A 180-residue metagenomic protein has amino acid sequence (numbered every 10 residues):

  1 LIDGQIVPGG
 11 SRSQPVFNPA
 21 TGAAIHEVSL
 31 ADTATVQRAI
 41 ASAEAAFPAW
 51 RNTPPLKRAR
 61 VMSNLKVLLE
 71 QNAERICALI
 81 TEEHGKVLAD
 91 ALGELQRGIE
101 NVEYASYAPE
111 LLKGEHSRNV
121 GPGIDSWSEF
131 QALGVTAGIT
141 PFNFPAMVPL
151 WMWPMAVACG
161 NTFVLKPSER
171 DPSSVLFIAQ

Functional and structural regions predicted by a protein language model:
L1, R12, I76, M152 (+1 more regions): Hydrophobic alpha-helical segments typical of transmembrane helices and their membrane-interface/capping positions
L1-V28, R60, N64, G114-T140: Terminal low-complexity tails and localization/encapsulation signals of metabolic enzymes
P8, T35-R38, L68, S128 (+1 more regions): A generic short alpha-helical patch detector that favors 3-5-residue windows in or near N-terminal regions
G9-G10, V36, A73, A91 (+2 more regions): Alpha-helix N-cap/helix-start motif
I25-L112: Glycine-rich loop-to-alpha-helix module at the N-terminal edge of alpha/beta enzyme cores
G114-Q180: Rossmann-like NAD(P) dinucleotide-binding subdomain of oxidoreductase/dehydrogenase enzymes
